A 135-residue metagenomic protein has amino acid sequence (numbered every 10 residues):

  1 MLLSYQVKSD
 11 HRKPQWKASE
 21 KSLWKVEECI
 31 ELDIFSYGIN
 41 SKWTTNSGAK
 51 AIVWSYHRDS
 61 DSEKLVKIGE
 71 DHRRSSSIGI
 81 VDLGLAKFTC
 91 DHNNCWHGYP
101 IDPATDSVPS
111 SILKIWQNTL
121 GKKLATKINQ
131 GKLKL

Functional and structural regions predicted by a protein language model:
M1-V108, I112-A125, K134: Functional cores of ribonucleases/endoribonucleases
